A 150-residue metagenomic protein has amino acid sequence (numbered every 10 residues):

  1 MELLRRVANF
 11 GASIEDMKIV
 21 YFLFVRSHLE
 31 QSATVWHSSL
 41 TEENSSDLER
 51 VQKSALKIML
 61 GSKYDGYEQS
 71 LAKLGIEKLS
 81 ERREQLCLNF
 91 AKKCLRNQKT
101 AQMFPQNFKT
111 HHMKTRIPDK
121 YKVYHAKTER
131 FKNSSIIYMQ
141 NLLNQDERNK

Functional and structural regions predicted by a protein language model:
M1-K150: Hydrophobic/basic alpha-helical segments
